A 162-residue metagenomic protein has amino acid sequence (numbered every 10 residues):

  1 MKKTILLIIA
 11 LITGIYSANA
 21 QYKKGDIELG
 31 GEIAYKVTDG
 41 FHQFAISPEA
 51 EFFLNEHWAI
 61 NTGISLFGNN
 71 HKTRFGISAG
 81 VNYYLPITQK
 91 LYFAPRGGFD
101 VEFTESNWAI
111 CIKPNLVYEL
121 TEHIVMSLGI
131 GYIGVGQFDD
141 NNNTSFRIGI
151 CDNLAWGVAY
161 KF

Functional and structural regions predicted by a protein language model:
M1-G25: Cleavable N-terminal export/targeting peptides
Q21-Y35: Transmembrane beta-strand segments of Gram-negative outer membrane beta-barrel proteins
A34, S65-F67, G131: Active-site beta-loop-alpha junctions enriched in small/polar residues
Y35-E49, G63, F138-S145: Surface-exposed strand-loop-strand hairpins of Gram-negative outer-membrane beta-barrel proteins
T38-H42, N69-T73, F103-W108, T144-C151: Replace "Gram-negative outer membrane beta-barrel proteins" with "bacterial and organellar outer membrane beta-barrel
S47-M126, G157-F162: Gram-negative (and chloroplast) outer-membrane scaffold detector with strong preference for beta-barrel transmembrane
I133-V135: OB-fold single-stranded nucleic acid-binding module
L154: An amphipathic, hydrophobic-aromatic interaction surface with interspersed Lys/Arg that forms lipid/phosphate-bearing
